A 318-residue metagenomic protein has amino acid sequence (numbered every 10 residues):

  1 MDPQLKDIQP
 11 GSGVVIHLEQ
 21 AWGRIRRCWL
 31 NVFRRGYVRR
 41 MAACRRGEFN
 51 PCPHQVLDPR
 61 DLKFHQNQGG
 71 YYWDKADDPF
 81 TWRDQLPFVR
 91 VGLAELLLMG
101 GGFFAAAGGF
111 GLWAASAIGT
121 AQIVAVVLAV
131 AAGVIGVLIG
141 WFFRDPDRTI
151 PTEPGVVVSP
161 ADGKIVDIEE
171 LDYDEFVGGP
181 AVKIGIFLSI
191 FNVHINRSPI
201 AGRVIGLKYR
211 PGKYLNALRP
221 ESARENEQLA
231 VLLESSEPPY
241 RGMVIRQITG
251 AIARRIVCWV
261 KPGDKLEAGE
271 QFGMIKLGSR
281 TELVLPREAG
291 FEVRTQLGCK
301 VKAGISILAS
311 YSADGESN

Functional and structural regions predicted by a protein language model:
M1-N318: Contiguous, well-folded functional domains in the mature portion of proteins
